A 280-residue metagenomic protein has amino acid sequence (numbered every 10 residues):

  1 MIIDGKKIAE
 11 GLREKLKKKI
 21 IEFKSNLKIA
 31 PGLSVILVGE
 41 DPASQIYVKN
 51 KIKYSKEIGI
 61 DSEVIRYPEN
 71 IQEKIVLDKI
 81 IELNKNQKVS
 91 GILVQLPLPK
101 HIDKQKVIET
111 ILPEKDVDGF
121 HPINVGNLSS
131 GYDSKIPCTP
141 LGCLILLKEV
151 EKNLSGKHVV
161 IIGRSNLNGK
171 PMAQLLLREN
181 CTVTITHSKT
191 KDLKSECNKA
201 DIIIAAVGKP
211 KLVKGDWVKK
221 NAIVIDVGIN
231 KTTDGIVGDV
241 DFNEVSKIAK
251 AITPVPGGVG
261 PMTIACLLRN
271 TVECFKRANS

Functional and structural regions predicted by a protein language model:
M1-L27: Positively charged, low-complexity intrinsically disordered leader regions
A30-E40: Short beta-strand segments enriched in small/hydrophobic residues
L33, S55-E69, V183-I185: Short beta-strand elements in bilobed, periplasmic/extracellular small-molecule ligand-binding domains
V38-I52, S134-I223, T232-S246: Glycine-rich phosphate/diphosphate-binding loop of Rossmann-like nucleotide-binding domains
G39, E63-E73, S188-T190: Short beta->alpha junction loops
I75-Q87: Short, well-structured alpha-helical segments in soluble
V94-L154, M172: Anion-binding alpha/beta catalytic cores of soluble intermediary-metabolism enzymes, centered on
K104-H121, V125, G228-N279: Rossmann-fold NAD(P)-binding glycine/threonine-rich loop
